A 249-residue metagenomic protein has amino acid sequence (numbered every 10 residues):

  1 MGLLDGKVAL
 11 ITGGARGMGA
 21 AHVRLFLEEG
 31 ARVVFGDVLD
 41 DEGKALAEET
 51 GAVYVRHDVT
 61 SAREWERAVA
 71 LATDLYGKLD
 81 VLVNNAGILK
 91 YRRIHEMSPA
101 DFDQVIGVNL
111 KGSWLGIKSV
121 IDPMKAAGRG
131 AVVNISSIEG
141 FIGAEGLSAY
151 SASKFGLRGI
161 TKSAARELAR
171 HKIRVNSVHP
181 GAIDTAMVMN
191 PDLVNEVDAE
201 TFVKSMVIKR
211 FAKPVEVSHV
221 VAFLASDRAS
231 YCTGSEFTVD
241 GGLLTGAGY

Functional and structural regions predicted by a protein language model:
L3-V34: Canonical Rossmann dinucleotide-binding motif of NAD(H)/NADP(H)-dependent dehydrogenases/reductases, specifically
R93-I94, D101-I106, F202: Substrate-binding pocket helix/loop in short-chain dehydrogenase/reductase
I117, S153, T161: Active-site helix of classical SDR
D122, R166-R170, S230: Alpha-helical segment proximal to the catalytic Tyr-Lys
S137: Residue(s) in the substrate-gating loop at a strand-loop-helix junction that position the organic substrate next
I142, A222, T233-Y249: Short C-terminal tail/terminal secondary-structure segment of NAD(P)H-dependent dehydrogenase/reductase domains
R170, A182-S205, G246-Y249: A glycine/serine/threonine-rich, flexible loop-to-helix segment that serves as the NAD(P) cofactor-binding "lid"
